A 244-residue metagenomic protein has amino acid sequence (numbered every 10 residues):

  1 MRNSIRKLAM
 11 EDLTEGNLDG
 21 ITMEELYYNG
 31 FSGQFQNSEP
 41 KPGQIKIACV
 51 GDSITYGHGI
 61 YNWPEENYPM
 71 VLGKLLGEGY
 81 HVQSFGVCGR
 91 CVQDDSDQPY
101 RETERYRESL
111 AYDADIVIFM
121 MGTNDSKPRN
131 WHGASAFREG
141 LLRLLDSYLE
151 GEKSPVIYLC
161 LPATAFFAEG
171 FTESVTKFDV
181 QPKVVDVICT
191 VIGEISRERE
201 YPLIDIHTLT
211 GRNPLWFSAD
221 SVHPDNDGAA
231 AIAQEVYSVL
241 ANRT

Functional and structural regions predicted by a protein language model:
M1-V50, I54-W63, M70-G79, A111-Y112 (+5 more regions): N-terminal secretory targeting modules
E24-Y27, Q93-Q98, V180-Q181: Short, flexible loop segments at the rims of nucleotide/cofactor-binding pockets, characterized by
F31, F35, I60, A163-T244: Catalytic His-Asp segment of secreted/periplasmic serine-dependent ester chemistry enzymes
Q44-A48, I54-L142: Conserved SGNH/GDSL esterase-like catalytic core that processes O-acyl groups on lipids and polysaccharides
V50, M120, L159-C160, L203: Generic enzyme active-site microenvironment
H81-Q83, V156, E200-P202: Conserved beta-strand segments of alpha/beta enzyme cores
L141-D146, C189: Generic structural signal for well-ordered alpha-helices, preferentially at hydrophobic/aromatic core positions
L149-V156: A short helix->loop->beta-strand "cap" motif at the edges of active sites that frequently abuts
